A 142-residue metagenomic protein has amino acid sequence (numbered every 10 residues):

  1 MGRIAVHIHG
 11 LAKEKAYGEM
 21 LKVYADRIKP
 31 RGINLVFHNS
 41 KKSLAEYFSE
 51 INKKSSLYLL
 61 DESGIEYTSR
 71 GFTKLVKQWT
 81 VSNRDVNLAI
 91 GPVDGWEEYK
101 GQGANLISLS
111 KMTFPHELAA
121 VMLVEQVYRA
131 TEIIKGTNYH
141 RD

Functional and structural regions predicted by a protein language model:
M1-I28: N-terminal beta1-alpha1 ligand-phosphate binding loop
G2, S55, G103-A104: Short glycine-/polar-rich loops that comprise or flank the Walker A/P-loop and associated switch/sensor motifs
H7, N34-H38, I107: General small-molecule cofactor/ligand-binding pocket signal
H7-H9, L60, A89: Short hydrophobic segments within beta-strands
Y17-L21, S69-T73, A120: Conserved strand-to-helix beginnings and helix N-cap segments that scaffold or border functional pockets
R27-N87, G95: S-adenosyl-L-methionine/SAH cofactor-binding core of RNA-modifying enzymes
S82-G101, H116-A119: Ser/Thr/Gly-rich flexible loops in soluble cytosolic domains mediating phosphotransfer, phosphorylation
K100-R141: Structured adenosyl-cofactor binding patch, chiefly the S-adenosyl-L-methionine
